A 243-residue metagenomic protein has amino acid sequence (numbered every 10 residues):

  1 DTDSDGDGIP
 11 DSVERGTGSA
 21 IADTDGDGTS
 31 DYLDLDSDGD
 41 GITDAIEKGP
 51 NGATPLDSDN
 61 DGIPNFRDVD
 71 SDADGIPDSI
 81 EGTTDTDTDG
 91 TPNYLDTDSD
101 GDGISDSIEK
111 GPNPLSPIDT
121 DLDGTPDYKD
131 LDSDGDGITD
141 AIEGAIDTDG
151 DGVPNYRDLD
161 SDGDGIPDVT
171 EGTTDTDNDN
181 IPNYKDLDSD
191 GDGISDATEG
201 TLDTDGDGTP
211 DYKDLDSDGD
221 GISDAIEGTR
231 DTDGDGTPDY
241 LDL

Functional and structural regions predicted by a protein language model:
D1-L243: Extracellular calcium-associated, cysteine-rich motifs in secreted modular proteins
